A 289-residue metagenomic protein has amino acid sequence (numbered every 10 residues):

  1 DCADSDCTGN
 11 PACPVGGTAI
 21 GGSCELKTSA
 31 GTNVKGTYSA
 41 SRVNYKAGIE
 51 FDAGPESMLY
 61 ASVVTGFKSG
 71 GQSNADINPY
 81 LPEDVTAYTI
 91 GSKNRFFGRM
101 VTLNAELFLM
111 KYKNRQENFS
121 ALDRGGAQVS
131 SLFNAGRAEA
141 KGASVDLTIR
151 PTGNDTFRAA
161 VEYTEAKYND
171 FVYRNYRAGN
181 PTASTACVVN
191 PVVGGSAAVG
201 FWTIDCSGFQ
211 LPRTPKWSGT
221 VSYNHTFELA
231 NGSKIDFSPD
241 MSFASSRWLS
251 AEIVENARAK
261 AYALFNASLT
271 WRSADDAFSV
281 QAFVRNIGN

Functional and structural regions predicted by a protein language model:
D1, V63-S69, F96, L107-K113 (+6 more regions): Transmembrane beta-strands of outer-membrane beta-barrel pores
D1-K111: Structural signature of Gram-negative outer-membrane beta-barrels, strongest in the C-terminal barrel of TonB-dependent
D1-Y38, Q72-D76, N114-F133, N169-S207 (+1 more regions): Solvent-exposed loop segments that connect transmembrane elements
K35-S41, N78-D84, R124, F133-E139 (+2 more regions): Replace "Gram-negative outer membrane beta-barrel proteins" with "bacterial and organellar outer membrane beta-barrel
V43-I49, D76, T86-I90, S131 (+3 more regions): Hydrophobic, lipid-facing positions within transmembrane beta-strands of outer-membrane proteins
D52-G66, P82-V172: Membrane-embedded beta-barrel scaffold of Gram-negative outer-membrane proteins
T86-T89, T102, F209-N289: Conserved C-terminal beta-signal and adjacent last beta-strands/turns of outer-membrane beta-barrel proteins
L109-K111, F133-A251: Gram-negative outer-membrane beta-barrel transporters
